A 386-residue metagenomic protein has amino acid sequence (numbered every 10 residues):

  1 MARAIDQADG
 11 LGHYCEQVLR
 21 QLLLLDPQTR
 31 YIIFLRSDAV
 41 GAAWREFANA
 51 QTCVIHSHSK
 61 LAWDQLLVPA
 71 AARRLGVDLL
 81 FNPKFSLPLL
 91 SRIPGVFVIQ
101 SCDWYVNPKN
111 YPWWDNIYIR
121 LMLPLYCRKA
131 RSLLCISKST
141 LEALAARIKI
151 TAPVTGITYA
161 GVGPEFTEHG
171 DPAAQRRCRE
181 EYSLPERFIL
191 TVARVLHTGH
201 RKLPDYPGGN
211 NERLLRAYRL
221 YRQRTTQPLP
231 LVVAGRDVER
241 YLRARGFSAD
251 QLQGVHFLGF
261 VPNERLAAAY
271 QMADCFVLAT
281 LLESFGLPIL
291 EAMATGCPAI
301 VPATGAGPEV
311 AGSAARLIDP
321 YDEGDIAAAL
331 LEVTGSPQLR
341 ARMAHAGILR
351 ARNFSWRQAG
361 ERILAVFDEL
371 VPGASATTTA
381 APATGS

Functional and structural regions predicted by a protein language model:
M1-S386: Carbohydrate transferase catalytic cores enriched for Leloir-type hexosyltransferases
